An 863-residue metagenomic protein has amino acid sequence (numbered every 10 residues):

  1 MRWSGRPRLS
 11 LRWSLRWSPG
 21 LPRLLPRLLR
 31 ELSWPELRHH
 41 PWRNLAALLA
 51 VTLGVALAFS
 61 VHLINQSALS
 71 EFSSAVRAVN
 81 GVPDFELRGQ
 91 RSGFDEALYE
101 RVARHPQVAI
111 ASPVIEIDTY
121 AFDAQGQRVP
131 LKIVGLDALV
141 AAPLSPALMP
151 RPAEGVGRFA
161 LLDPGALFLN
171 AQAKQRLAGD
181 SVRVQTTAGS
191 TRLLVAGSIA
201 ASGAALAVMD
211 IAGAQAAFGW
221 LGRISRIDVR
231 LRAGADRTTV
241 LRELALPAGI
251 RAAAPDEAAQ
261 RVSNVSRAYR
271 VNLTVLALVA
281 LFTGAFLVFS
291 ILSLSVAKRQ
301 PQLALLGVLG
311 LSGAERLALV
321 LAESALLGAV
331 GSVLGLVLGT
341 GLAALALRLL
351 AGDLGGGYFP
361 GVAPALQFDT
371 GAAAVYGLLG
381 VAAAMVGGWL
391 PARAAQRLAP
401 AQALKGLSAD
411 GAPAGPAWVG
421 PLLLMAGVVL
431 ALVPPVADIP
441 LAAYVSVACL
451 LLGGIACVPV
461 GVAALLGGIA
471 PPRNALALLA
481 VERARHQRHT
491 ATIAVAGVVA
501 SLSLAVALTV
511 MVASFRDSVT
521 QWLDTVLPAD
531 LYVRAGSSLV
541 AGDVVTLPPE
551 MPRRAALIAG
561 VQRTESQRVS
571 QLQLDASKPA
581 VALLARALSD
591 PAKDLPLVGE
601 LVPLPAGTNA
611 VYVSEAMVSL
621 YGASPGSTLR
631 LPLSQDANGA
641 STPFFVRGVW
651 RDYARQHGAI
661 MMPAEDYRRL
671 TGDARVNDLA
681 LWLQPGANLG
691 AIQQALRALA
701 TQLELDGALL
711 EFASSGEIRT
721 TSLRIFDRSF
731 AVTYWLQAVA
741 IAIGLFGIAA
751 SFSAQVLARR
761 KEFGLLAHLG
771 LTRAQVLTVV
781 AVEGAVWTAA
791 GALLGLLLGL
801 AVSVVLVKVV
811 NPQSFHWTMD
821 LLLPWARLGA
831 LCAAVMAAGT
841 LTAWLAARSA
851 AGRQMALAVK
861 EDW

Functional and structural regions predicted by a protein language model:
M1-R12, R16-R27, E31-R38, W42-A46 (+9 more regions): Alpha-helical transmembrane segments, especially those used as permease/efflux helices and single-pass anchors
R2-R6, R12-L15, P22-P35, H39-F282 (+4 more regions): Membrane transport/envelope proteins' first extracytoplasmic loop
P41-N65, R267-A304, A325-G339, L379-V386 (+5 more regions): Hydrophobic alpha-helical transmembrane segments of multi-pass inner-membrane transport and secretion
V55-V82, E96, R270, S293 (+5 more regions): Alpha-helical transmembrane segments
L87, R91-G93, V460-L604, Y612-E615 (+2 more regions): Juxtamembrane segments of multi-pass membrane proteins
L131-K174, A541, P549-T628, P632 (+2 more regions): Short beta-strand boundary microenvironments
S290-L292, A325-Y358, G371-R397, L423-V436 (+5 more regions): Small-residue-rich transmembrane alpha-helices
